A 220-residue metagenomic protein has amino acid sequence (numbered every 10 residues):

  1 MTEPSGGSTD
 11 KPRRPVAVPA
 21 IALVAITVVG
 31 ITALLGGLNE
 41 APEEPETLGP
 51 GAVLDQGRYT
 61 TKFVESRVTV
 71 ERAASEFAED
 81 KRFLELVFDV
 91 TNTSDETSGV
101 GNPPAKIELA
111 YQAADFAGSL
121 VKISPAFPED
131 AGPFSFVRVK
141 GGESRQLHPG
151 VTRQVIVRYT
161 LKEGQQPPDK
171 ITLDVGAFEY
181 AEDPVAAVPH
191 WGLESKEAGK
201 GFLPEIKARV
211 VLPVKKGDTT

Functional and structural regions predicted by a protein language model:
M1-V64, S195-T220: Membrane engagement elements in two modes
T47-P50, E71-A73, R138-E143: Short structured motifs
F63-F77: Short amphipathic beta-strand and strand-loop transition segments with alternating hydrophobic
A78, T93-R153, W191-G199: The feature marks short-to-medium sequence segments in extracytoplasmic or secretory-pathway proteins
R82-S94: Short, well-ordered beta-strand segments enriched in hydrophobic/aromatic residues
V87-D89, I156-T160, D174: Residues within well-ordered beta-strands of beta-sheet-rich folds
G150-Q165: Low-complexity, intrinsically disordered segments enriched in Ser/Thr together with acidic residues
L161-V188: Short, surface-exposed ligand- or partner-binding patches at beta-edge/loop junctions that are enriched in aromatics
